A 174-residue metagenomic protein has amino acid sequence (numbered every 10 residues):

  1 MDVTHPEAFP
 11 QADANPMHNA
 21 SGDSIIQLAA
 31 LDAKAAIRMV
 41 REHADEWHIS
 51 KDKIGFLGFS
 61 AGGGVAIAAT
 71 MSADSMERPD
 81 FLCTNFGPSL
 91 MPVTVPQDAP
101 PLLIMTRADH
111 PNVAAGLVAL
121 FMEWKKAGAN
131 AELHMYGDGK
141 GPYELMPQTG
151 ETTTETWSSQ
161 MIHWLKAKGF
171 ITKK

Functional and structural regions predicted by a protein language model:
M1-P6, P88, Y136-G139: Short beta-to-alpha linker loops that shape the active-site pocket of alpha/beta-hydrolase fold enzymes
M1-W47: Serine-hydrolase catalytic machinery in alpha/beta-hydrolase-like enzymes
D23-L31, A108-A115, E151-T156: Soluble non-cytosolic domains of exported or imported proteins
L28-A99: Primarily recognizes the serine-hydrolase "nucleophile elbow" in alpha/beta-hydrolase and SGNH/GDSL folds
A33-I37, F121, I162: Generic structural signal for well-ordered alpha-helices, preferentially at hydrophobic/aromatic core positions
M76, D80-Y136: The feature captures the conserved acid-bearing segment of alpha/beta-hydrolase catalytic domains
A129-K174: C-terminal catalytic histidine-bearing segment of alpha/beta-hydrolase fold enzymes
